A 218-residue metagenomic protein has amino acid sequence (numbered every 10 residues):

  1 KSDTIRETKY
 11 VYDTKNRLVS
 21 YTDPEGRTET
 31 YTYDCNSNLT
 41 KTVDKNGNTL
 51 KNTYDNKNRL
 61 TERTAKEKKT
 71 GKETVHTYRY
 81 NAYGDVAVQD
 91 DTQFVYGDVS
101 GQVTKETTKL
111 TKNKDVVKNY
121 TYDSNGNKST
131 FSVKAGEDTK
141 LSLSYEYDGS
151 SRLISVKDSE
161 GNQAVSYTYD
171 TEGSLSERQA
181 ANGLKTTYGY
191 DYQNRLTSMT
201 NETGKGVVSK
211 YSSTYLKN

Functional and structural regions predicted by a protein language model:
K1-D23, R27-D44, N48-D158, Q163-Q179 (+3 more regions): Beta-strand elements of repeat-based all-beta scaffolds
